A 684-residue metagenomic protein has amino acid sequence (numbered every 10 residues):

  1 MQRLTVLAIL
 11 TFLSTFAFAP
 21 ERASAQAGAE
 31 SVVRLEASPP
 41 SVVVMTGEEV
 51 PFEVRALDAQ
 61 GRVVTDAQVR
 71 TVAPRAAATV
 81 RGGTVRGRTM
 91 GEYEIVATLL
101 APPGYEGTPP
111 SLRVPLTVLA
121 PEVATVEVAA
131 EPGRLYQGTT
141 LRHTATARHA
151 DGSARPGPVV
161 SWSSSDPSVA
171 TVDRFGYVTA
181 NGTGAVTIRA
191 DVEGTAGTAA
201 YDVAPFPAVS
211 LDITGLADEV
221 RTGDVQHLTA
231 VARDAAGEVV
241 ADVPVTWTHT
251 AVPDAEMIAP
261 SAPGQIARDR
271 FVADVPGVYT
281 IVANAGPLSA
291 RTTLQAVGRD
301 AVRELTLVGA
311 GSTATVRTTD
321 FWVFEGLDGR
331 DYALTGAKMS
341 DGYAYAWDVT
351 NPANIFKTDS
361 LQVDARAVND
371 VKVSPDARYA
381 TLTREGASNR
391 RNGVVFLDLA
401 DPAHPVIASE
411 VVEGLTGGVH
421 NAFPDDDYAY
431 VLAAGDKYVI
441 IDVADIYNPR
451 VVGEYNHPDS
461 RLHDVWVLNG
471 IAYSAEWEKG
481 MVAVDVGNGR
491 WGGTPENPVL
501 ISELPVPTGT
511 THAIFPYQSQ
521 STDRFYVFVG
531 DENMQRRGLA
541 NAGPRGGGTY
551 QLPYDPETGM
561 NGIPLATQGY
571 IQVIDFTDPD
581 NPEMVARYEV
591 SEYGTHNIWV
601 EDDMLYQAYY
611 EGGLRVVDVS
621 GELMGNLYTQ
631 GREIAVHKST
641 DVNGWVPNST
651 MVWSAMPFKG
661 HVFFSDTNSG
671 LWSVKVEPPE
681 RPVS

Functional and structural regions predicted by a protein language model:
M1-L4: Positively charged n-region of N-terminal signal peptides that target proteins for export
L7-A17: Bacterial N-terminal signal peptides
S14-T15, L35, G104, P110 (+6 more regions): Residue-level detector of alpha-helical hydrophobic segments embedded in or interacting with membranes
F18-P20, Q26: Boundary of Sec targeting at the N-terminus
A25-D300: Extracytoplasmic soluble-region selector
M257, D274-S684: Feature marking well-ordered beta-strand scaffolds used for ligand recognition
